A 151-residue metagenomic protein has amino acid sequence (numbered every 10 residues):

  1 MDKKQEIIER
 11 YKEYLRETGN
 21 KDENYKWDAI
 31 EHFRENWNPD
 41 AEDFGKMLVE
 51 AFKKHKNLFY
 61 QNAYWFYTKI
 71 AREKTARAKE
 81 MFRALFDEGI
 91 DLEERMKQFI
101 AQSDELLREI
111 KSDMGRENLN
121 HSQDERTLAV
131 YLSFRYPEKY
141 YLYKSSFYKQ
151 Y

Functional and structural regions predicted by a protein language model:
M1-H121, Y136-Y151: An N-terminal alpha-helical hairpin/helix-loop-helix interaction module that forms a charged, gly/pro-flexible surface
L128-R135: Contiguous, well-ordered alpha-helical segments that form the cores/surfaces of helical PPI scaffolds
